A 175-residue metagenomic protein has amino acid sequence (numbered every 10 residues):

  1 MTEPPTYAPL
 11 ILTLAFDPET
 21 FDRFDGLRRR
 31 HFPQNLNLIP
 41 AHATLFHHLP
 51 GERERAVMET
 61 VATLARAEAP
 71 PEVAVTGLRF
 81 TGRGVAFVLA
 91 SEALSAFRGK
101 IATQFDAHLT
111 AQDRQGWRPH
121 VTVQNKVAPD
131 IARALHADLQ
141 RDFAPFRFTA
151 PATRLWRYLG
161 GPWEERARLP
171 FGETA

Functional and structural regions predicted by a protein language model:
M1-A175: Histidine-dependent nucleotide/RNA phosphoesterase domain, centered on the 2H-phosphoesterase fold with its duplicated
